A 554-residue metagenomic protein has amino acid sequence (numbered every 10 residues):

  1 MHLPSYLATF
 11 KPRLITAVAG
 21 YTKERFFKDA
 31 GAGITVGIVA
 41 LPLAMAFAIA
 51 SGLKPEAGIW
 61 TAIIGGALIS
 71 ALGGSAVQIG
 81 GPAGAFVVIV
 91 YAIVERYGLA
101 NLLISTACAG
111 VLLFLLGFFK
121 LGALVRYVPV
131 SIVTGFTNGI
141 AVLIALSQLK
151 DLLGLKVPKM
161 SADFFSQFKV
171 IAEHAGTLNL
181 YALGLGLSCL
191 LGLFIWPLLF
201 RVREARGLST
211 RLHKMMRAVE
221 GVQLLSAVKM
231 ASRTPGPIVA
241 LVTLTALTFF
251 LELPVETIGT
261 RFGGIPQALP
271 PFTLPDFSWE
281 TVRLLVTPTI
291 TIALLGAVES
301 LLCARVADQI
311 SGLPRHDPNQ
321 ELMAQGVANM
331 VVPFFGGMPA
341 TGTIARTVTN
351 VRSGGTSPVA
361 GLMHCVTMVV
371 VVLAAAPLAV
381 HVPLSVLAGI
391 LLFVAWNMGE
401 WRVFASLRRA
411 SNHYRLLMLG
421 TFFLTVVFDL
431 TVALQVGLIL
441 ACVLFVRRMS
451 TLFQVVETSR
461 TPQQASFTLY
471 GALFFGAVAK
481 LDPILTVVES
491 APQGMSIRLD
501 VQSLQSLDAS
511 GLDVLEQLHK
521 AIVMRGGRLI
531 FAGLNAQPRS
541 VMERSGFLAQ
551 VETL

Functional and structural regions predicted by a protein language model:
M1-F453, V514, G546: Transmembrane helical cores of multi-pass ion-transport proteins
T458-L554: Structured cytosolic domains appended to multi-pass membrane proteins
